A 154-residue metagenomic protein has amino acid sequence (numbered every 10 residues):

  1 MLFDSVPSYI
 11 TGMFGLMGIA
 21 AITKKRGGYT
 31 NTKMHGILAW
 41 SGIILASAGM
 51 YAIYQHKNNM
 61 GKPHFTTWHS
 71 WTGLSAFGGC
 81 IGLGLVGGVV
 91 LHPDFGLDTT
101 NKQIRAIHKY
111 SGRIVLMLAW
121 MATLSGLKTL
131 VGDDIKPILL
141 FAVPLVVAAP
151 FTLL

Functional and structural regions predicted by a protein language model:
M1-L154: Membrane-embedded alpha-helical bundles that constitute the cytochrome b-like, heme-associated redox core of multi-pass
